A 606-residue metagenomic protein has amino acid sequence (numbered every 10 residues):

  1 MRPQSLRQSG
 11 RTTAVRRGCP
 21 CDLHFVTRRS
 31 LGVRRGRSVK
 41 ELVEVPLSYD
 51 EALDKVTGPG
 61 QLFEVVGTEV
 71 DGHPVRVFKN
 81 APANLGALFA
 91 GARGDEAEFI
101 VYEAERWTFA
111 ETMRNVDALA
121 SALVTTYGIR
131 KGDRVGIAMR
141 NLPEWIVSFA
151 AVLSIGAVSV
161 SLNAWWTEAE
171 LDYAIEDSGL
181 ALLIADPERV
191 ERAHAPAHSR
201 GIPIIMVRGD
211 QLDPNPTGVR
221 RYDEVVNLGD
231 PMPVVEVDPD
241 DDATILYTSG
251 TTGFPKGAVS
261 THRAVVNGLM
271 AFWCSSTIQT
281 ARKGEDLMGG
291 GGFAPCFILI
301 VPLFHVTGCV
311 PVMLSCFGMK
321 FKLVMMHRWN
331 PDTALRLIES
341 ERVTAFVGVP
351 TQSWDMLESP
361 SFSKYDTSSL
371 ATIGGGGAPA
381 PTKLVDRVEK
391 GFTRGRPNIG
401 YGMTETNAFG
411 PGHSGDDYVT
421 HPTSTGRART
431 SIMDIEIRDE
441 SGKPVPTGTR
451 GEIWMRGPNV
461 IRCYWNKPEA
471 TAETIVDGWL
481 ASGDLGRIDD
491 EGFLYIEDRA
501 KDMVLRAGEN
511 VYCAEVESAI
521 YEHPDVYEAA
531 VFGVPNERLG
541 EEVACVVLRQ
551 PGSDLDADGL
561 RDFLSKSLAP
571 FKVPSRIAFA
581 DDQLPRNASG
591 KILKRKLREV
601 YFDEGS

Functional and structural regions predicted by a protein language model:
V66-T68, A104, E188-P239, F254 (+1 more regions): ANL superfamily adenylate-forming
V77-A87, E96-A150, T167-D172: Conserved AMP-binding/adenylate-forming core of the ANL superfamily
E98, G229-Y247, F254, M288-C296: Conserved pre-ATP/AMP-binding loop-to-beta segment of ANL
T108-A110, A243-A271: Conserved AMP-binding A3 loop
W166, D172, L183, F346 (+7 more regions): AMP-binding/adenylate-forming catalytic core of the ANL superfamily
V266-C296, F304-T344, S359: Conserved AMP-binding/adenylation subdomain of ANL enzymes
G318-M319, S340-G348, L357-T420, T430 (+2 more regions): Gly/Ser/Thr-rich phosphate-binding loop
R427-I432, K443-T474, E509-V511: Conserved ATP/PPi-binding loop(s) of AMP-dependent carboxylate-activating enzymes
